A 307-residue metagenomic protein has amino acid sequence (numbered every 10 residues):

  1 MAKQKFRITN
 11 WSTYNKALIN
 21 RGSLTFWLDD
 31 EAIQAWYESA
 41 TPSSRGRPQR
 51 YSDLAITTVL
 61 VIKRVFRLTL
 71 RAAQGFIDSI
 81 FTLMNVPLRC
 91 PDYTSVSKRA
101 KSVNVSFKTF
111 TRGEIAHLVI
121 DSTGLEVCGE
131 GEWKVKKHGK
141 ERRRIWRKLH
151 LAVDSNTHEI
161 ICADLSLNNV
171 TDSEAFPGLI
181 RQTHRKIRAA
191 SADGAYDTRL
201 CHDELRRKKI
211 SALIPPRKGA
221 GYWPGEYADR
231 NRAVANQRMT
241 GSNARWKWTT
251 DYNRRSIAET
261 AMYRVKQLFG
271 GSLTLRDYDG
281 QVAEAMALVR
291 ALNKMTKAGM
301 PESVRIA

Functional and structural regions predicted by a protein language model:
M1-R45: Basic, low-complexity segments
A2, D53-V65, W246-A307: Basic, amphipathic alpha-helical segments enriched in Lys/Arg and hydrophobic/aromatic residues
A2-Q4, Y14, L24, T82 (+5 more regions): Glycine-rich, flexible loop/turn motifs
A2-R7, G194-Q267, L275: Helix-centered, glycine/charged polyanion-binding patches within enzymatic domains that contact phosphate-containing
K3, S23, G113-I115, N253: Sequence-level motif detector for i,i+2 pairs with an aromatic at +2
I19, S23, I56, L60 (+2 more regions): Short amphipathic alpha-helical segments enriched in leucine
T41-T57, V65-R71, G75, S79 (+7 more regions): Polybasic low-complexity intrinsically disordered regions
M84-P87, K294: Short arginine-rich
